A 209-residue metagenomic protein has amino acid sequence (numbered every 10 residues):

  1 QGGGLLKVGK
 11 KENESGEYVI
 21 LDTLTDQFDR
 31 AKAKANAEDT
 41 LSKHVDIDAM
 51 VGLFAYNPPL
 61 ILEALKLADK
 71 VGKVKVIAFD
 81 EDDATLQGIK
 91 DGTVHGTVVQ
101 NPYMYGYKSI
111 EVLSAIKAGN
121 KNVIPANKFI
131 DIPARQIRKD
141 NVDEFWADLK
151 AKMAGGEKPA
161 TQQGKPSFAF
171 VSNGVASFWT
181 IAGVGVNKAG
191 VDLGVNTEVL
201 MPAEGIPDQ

Functional and structural regions predicted by a protein language model:
Q1-Q209: A residue-level marker of the well-folded mature domains of exported/periplasmic proteins
